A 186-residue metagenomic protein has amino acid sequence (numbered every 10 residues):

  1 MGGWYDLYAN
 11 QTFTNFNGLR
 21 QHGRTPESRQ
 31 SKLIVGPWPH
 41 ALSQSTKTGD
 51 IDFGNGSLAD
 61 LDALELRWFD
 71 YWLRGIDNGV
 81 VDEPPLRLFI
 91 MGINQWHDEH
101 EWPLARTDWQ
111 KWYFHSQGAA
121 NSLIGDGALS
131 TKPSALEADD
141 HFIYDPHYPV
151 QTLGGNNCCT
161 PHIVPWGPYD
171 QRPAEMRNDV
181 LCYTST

Functional and structural regions predicted by a protein language model:
M1-D6: Conserved strand-to-loop "acid loop" that flanks and positions the catalytic carboxylate
L7-Q11, F69: Small-residue-enriched alpha-helical segments and adjacent helix-cap loops that form tight helix-helix packing
N10-S31: Active-site-adjacent alpha-helix of alpha/beta-hydrolase-fold enzymes
N17, I34, P39-H40, K132-E137 (+1 more regions): Solvent-exposed, charged interface segments at domain starts and junctions
E27-N55: Catalytic cores of eukaryotic secretory-pathway lumenal/extracellular enzymes that build and remodel glycoconjugates
D50-T186: C-terminal, loop-rich substrate-recognition/catalytic regions characterized by aromatic stacking residues
